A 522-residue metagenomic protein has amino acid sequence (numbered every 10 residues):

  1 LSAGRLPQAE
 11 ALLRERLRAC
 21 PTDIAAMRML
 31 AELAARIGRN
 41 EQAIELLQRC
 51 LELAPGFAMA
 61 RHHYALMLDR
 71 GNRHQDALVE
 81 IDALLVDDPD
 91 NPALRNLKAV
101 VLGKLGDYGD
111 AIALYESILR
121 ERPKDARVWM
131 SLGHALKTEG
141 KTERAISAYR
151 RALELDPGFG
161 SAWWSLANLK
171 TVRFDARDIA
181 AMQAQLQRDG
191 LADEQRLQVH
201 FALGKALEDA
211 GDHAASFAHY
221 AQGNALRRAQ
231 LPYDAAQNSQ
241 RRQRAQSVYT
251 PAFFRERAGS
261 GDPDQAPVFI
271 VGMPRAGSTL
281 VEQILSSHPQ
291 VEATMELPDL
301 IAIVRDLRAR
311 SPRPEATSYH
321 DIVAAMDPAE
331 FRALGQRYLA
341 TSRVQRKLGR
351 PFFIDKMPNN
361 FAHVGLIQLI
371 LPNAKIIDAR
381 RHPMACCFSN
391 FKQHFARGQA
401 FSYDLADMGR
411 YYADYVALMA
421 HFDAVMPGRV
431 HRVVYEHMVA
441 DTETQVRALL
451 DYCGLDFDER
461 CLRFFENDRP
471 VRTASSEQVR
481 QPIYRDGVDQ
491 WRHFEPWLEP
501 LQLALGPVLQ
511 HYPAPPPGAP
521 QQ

Functional and structural regions predicted by a protein language model:
L1-K347, G518-Q522: Alpha-helical solenoid repeat scaffolds of the TPR/TPR-like class and their adjacent stem/linker regions that mediate
E139, R151, T294, D299-D327 (+4 more regions): PAPS-dependent sulfotransferase catalytic domain
Q185, D189-D193, L503-P513: Short amphipathic alpha-helical segments with coiled-coil-like heptad repeat character
